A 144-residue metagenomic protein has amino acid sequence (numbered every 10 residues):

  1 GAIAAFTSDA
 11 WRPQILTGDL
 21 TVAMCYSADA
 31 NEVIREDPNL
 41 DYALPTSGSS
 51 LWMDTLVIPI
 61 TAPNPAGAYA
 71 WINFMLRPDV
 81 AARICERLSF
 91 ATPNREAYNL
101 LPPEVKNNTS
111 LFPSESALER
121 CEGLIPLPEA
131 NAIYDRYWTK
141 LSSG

Functional and structural regions predicted by a protein language model:
G1, D19, I34-D37, I60 (+3 more regions): Sec/Tat-exported extracytoplasmic proteins
G1-P45: Ligand-binding pocket segment of bilobal, Venus flytrap-like solute-binding proteins
I3, T7, S50, P59-P63 (+2 more regions): Extracytoplasmic/periplasmic, Sec-exported soluble proteins
R12, L16, M24, Y69-L76 (+3 more regions): Non-transmembrane alpha-helical segments in soluble domains of secreted/periplasmic/extracellular proteins
S50, P59-E119: Mature extracytoplasmic/periplasmic domains
D54-L56: Short amphipathic alpha-helical segments
E115-G144: Conserved C-terminal helix/tail region of periplasmic/extracytoplasmic solute-binding proteins
